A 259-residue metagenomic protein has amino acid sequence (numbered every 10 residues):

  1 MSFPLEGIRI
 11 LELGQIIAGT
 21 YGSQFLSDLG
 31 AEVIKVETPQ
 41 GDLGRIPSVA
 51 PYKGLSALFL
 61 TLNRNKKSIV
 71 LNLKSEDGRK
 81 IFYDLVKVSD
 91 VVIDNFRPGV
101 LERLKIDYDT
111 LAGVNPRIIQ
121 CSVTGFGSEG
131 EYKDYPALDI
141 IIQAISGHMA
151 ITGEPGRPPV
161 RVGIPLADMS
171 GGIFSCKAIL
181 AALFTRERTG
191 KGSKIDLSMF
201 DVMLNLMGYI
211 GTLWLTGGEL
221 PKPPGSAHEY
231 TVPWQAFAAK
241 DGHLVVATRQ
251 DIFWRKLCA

Functional and structural regions predicted by a protein language model:
M1-R188: N-terminal helix-loop segment corresponding to the beta1-alpha1 unit of nucleotide/adenylate-binding folds
S2, I145-A259: Acidic, glycine-rich segments within the central catalytic cores of soluble metabolic enzymes that bind/position
